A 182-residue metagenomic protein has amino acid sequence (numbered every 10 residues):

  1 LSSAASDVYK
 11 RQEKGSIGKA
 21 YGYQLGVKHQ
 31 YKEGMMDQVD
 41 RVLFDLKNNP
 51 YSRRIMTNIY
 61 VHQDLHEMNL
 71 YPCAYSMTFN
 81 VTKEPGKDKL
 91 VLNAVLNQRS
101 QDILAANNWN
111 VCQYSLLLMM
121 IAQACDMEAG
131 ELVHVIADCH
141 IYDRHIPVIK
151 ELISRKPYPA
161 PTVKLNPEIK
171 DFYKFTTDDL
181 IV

Functional and structural regions predicted by a protein language model:
L1-A5, Y9: Single conserved hydrophobic/aromatic residue that forms the stacking wall/gate of nucleotide- or nucleobase-binding
S2, V27-H29, V81: A generic structural signal for solvent-exposed, polar alpha-helical segments
D7, E13-D45, S52-C73: Cys/His-rich finger/ribbon microdomains and the adjacent scaffold used for macromolecule binding/structural
N48-M56, Y60-Y173: Conserved helix-adjacent loop modules within structured domains
F175-V182: Mature extracytoplasmic enzyme cores
